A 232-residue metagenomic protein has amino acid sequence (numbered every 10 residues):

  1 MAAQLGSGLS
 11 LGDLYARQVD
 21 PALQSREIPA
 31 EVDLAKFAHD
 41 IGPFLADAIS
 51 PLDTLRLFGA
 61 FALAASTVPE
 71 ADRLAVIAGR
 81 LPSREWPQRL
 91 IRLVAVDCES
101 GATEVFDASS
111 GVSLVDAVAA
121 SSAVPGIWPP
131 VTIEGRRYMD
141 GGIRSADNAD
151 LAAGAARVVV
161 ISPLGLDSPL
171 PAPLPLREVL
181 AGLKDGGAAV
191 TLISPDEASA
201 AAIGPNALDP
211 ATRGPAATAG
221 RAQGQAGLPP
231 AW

Functional and structural regions predicted by a protein language model:
M1-W232: Patatin-like phospholipase
